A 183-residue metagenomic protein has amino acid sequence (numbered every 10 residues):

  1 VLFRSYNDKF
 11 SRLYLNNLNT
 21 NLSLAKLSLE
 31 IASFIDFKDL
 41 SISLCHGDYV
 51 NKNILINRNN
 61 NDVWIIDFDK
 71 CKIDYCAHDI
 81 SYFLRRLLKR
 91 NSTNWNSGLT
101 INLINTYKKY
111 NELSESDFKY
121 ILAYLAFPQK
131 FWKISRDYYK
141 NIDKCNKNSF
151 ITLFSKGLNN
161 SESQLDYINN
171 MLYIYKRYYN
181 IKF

Functional and structural regions predicted by a protein language model:
V1, K26, K109-E112, S116-D117: Conserved ATP-binding subdomain of kinase catalytic cores across diverse folds
V1-C45, T152-L153: ATP-dependent phospho-/nucleotidyl transfer catalytic cores
Y6, N21, V63-I66, I80 (+1 more regions): Gram-positive cell-envelope targeting signals
Y6-K9, W95, E112-S116, S163: Alpha-helical structural elements of signaling/regulatory helical domains
L29-H78: Active-site acidic catalytic loop and adjacent metal/ATP-binding pocket of ATP-dependent phosphoryl transfer enzymes
A77-E112, L125-D143: Active-site activation/catalytic loop segments of kinase-like enzymes and analogous catalytic loops in related
W132-F183: ATP/Mg2+ or Mg2+-diphosphate-binding catalytic cores that bind nucleotide phosphates or diphosphates via glycine-rich
